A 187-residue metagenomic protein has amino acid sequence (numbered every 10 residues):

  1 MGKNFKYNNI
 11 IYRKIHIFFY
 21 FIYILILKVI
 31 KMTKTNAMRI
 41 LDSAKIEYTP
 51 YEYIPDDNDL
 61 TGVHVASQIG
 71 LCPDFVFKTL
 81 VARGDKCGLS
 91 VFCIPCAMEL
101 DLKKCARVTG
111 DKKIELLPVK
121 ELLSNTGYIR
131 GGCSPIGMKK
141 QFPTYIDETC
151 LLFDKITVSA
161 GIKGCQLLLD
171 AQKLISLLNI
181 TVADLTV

Functional and structural regions predicted by a protein language model:
M1-G2, Y7-I11: Short terminal hydrophobic/aromatic SLiMs and anchors at protein ends
I15-V187: Extended, low-hydrophobicity, polar/charged segments
